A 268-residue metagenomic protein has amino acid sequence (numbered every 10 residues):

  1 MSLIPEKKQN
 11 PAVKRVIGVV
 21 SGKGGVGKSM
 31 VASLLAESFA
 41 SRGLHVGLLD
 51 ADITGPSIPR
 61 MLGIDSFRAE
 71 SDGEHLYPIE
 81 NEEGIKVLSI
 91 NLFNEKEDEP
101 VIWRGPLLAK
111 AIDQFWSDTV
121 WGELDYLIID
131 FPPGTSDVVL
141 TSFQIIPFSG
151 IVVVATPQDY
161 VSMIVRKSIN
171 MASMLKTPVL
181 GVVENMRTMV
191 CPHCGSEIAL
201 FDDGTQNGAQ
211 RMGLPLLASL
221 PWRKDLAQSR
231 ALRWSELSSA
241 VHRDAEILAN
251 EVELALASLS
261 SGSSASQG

Functional and structural regions predicted by a protein language model:
M1-I4, I169-G268: C-terminal lobe/tail of nucleotide-utilizing enzymes
M1-V26, F67, E253: Extreme N-terminal, non-catalytic leader segments that precede Walker-type/kinase nucleotide-binding cores
V13, G24, D50, I58 (+7 more regions): Residue-level signature of catalytic and energy-coupling elements of molecular machines, predominantly ATP/GTP-dependent
R15-D52, I169, L175: Walker A/P-loop phosphate-binding motif and the immediately C-terminal alpha-helix
H45-E95, A109: Phosphate-binding loop that captures ATP/GTP phosphates
L88, F131, Q144, I247-V252: Glycine-rich phosphate-binding loops of nucleotide-dependent enzymes
N94-I145: Phosphate-binding/switch loop-helix module in NTP-utilizing enzymes
G122-Y126, T135, P147-S168: Conserved Switch II/interswitch segment of TRAFAC-class P-loop GTPases
